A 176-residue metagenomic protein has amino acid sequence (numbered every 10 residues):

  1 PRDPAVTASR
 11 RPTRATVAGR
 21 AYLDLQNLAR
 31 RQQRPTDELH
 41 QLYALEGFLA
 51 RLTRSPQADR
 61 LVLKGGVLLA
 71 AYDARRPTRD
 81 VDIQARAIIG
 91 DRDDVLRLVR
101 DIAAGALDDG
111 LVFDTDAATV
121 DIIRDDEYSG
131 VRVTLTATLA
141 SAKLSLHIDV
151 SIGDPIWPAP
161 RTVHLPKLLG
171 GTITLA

Functional and structural regions predicted by a protein language model:
P1-A176: Compositionally biased terminal segments of proteins
